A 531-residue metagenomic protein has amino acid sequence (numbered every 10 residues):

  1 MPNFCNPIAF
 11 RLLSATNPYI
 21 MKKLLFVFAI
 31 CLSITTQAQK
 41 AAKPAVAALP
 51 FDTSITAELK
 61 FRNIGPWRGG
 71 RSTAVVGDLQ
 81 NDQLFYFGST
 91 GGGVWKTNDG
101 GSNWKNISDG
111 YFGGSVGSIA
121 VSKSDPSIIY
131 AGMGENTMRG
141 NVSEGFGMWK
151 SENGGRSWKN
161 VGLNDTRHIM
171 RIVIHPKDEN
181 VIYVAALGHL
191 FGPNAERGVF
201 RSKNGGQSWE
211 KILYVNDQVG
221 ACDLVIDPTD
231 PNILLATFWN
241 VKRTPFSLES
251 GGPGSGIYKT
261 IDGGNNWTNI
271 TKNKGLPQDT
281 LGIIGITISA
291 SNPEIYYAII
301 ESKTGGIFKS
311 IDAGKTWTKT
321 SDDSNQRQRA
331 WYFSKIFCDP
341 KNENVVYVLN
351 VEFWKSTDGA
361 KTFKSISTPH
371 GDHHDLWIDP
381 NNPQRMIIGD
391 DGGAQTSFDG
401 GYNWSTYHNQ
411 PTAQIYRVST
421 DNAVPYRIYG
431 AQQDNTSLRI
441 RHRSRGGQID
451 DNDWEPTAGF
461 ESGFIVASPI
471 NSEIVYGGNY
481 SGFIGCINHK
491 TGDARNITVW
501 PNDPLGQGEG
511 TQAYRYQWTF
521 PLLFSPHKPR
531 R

Functional and structural regions predicted by a protein language model:
M1-A42: Bacterial Sec-dependent N-terminal signal peptides
Q39-R531: Beta-propeller blade termini and top-face loops
